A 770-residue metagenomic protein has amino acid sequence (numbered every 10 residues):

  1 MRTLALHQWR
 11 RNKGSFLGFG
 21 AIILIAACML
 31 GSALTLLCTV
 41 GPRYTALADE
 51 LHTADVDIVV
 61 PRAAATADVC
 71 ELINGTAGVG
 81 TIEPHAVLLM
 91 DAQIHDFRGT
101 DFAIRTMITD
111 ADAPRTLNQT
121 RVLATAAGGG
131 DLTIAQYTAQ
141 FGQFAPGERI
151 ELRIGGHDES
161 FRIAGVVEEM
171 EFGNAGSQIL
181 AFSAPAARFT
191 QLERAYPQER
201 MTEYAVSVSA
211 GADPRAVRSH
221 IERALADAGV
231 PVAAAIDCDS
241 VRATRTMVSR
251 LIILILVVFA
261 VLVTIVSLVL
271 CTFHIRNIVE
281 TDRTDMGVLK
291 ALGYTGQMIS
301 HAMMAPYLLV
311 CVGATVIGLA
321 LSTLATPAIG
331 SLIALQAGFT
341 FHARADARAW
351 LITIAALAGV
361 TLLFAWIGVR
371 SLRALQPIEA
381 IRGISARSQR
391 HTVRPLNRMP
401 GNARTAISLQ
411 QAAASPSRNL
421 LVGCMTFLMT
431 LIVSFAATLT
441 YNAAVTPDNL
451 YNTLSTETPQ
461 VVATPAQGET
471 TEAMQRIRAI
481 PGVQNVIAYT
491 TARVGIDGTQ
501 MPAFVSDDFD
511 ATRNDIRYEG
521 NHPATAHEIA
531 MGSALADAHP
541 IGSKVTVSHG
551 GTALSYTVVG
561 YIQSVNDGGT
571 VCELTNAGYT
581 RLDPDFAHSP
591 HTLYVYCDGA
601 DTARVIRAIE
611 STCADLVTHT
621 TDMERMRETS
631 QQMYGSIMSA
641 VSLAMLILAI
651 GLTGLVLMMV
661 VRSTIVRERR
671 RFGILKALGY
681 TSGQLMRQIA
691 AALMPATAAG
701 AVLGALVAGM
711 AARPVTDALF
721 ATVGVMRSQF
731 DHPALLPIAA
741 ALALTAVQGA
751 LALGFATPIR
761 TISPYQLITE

Functional and structural regions predicted by a protein language model:
M1-C28, M304, Q389-T430, T664 (+3 more regions): N-terminal Sec/SRP start-transfer signal
R10-N12, V269-L309, L655-T697: Interfacial "coupling" helices/loops that link adjacent transmembrane helices in transporter permeases
R11, S15-G20, I25-T53, R276 (+6 more regions): Alpha-helical transmembrane segments
F16, L36, V40-Y44, E50 (+10 more regions): Peri-transmembrane interface segments
A33-L37, E83-A127, A164-V167, A181-A186 (+3 more regions): The feature marks short, hydrophobic/small-residue-biased sequence motifs that occur predominantly
I58, A403-A526, A530-D537, S543 (+1 more regions): Juxtamembrane segments of multi-pass membrane proteins
T120-T190, N521-N576: Hydrophobic secondary-structure segments that place a key small or acidic residue at a functional site
T272-I278, D282-T284, L308-F339, A347-A374 (+4 more regions): Small-residue-rich transmembrane alpha-helices
